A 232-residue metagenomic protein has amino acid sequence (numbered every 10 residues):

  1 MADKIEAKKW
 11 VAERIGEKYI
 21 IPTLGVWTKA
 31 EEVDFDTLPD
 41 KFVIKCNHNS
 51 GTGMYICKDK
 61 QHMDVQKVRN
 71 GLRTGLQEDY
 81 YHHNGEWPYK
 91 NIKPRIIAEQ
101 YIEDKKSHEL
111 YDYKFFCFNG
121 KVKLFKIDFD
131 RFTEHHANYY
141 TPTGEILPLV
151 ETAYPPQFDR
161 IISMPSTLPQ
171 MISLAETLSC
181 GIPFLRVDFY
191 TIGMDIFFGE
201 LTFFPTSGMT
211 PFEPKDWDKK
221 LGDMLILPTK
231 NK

Functional and structural regions predicted by a protein language model:
M1-Q61, V65-Q66, G71-W87, R95: A conserved helix-loop-beta module that forms one wall/lid of the active-site cleft in ATP-utilizing catalytic domains
K18, H108, C117-K123, C180-F184 (+1 more regions): Coil-to-beta-strand transition motifs
W27, H48, Q100-I102, C117-N119 (+1 more regions): Short, flexible loop/turn elements at secondary-structure junctions
E31-D34, S50-Y55, D64-V65, K106-S107 (+4 more regions): Short catalytic/ligand-binding loop motif for oxyanion handling, primarily in non-cytosolic enzymes, centered on
L38, Q61-A153: Phosphate-binding site of ATP-dependent enzymes
N47-H48, M54, F125, N138-F158 (+3 more regions): C-terminal and inter-domain tail/linker signature
N91-I92, Y140-I196: A long amphipathic alpha-helix within ATP-dependent nucleotide-binding catalytic cores
S173, T191-K232: C-terminal active-site "lid" helix and adjoining low-complexity regulatory extension at the edge of ATP-using catalytic
